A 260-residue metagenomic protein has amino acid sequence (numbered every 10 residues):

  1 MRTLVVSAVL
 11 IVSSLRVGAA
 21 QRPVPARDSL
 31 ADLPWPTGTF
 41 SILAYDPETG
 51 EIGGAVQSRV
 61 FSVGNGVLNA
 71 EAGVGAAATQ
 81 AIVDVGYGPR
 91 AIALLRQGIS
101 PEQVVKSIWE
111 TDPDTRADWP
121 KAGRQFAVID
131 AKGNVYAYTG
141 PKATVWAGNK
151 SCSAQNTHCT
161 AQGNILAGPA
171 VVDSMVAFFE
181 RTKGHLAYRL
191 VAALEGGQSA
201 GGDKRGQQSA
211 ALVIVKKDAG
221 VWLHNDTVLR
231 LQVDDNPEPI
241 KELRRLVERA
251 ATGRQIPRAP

Functional and structural regions predicted by a protein language model:
V5-G18: Bacterial N-terminal signal peptides
Q21-P260: N-terminal nucleophile
